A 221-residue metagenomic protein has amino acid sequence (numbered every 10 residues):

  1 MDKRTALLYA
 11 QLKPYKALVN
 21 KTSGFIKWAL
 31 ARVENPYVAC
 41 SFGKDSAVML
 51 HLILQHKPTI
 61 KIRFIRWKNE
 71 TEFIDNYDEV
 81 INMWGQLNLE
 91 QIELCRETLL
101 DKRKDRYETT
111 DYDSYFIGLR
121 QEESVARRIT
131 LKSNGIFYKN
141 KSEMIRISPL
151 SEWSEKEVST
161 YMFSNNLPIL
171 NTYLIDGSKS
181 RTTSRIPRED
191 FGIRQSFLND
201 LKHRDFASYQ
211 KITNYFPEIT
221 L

Functional and structural regions predicted by a protein language model:
M1-L221: Nucleotide-activated chemistry modules centered on ATP-dependent adenylation/adenylyltransferase
